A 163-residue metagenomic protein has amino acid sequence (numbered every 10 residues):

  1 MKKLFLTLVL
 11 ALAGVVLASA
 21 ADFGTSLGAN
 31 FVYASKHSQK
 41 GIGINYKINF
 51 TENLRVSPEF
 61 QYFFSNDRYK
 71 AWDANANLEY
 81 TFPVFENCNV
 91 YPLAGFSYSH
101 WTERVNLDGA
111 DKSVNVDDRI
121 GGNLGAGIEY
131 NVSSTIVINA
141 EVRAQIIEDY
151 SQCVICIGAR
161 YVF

Functional and structural regions predicted by a protein language model:
M1-G24: Cleavable N-terminal export/targeting peptides
S19-F64, N89: Short glycine/proline- and aromatic-enriched beta-strand/turn motifs that initiate or cap beta-hairpins
A21-S38, I44, F96-R119: Outer-membrane pore/translocation modules
D22, S35-Q39, D67-D73, N115-G121 (+1 more regions): Transmembrane beta-barrel outer-membrane domains
K47-G109, D117-R119, Y130-I136, I155 (+1 more regions): Gram-negative (and chloroplast) outer-membrane scaffold detector with strong preference for beta-barrel transmembrane
E129, R143-D149: Short, exposed beta-strand-loop hairpins at the edges of beta-sheets in extracellular/periplasmic proteins
V137-R143: Conserved active-site loop/cleft motifs that coordinate metal ions or position small ligands
